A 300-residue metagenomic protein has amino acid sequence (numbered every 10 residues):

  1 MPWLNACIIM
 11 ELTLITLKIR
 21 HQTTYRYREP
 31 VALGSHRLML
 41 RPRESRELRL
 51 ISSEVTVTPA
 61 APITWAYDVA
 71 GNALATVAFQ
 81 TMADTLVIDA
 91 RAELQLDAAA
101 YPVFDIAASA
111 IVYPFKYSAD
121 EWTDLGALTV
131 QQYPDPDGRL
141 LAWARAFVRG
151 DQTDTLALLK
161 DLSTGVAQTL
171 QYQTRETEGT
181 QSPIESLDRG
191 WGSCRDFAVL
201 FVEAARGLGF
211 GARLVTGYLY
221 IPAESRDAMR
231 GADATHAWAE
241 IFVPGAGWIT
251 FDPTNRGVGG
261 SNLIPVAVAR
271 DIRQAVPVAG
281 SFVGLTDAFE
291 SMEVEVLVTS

Functional and structural regions predicted by a protein language model:
M10-F115: Intrinsically disordered, low-complexity N-terminal segments that are enriched in acidic
I15, H21, G34-H36, S53 (+7 more regions): Structural beta-strand/beta-sheet cores of well-ordered domains, especially the beta-sheet scaffolds that support
L38-L48, V55-T56, N255-F289, V296-S300: Glycine-rich, small/acidic residue-mixed loop/short-helix segments
R91, D151-Q152, A228: Glycine-centered loop/turn motifs
S109-G192, L200, L208, R270-I272 (+2 more regions): Secondary-structure boundary elements
T164, D196-G284: Hydrophobic/aromatic-rich core segments of domains that either
